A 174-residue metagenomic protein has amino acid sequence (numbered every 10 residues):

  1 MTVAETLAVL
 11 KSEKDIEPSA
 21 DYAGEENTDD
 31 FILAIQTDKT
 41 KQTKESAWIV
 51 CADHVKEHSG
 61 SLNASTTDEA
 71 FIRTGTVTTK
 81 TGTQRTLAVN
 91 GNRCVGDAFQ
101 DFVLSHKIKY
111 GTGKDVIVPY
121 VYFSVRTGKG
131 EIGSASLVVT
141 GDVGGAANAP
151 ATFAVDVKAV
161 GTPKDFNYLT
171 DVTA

Functional and structural regions predicted by a protein language model:
T2-N90, S136-P150: Solvent-exposed edge beta-strands and adjacent loop segments that serve as assembly or binding interfaces
H54, R93, A159-G161: Secondary-structure transition/turn motif
A70-S134, K164-A174: Extracellular/virion structural assembly segments
I132-A174: Mixed-charge, glycine-accented linear interaction segment located at domain edges/termini
